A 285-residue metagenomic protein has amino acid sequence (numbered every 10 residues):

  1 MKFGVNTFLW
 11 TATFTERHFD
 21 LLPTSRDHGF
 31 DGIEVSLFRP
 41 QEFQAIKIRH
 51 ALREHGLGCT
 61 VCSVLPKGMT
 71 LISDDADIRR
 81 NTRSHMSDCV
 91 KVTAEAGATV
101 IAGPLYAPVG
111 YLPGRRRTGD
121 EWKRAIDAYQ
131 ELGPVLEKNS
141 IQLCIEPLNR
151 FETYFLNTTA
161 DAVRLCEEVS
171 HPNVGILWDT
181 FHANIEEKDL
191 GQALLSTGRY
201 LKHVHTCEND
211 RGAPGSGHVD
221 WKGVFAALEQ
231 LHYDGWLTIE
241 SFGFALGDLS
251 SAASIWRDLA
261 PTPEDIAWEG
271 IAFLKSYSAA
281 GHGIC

Functional and structural regions predicted by a protein language model:
M1-T7, T11, T15-R26, G97-T99 (+3 more regions): Histidine-acidic metal/acid-base catalytic patches
L9-T11, L37-R39, L65-G68, L105-V109 (+4 more regions): Active-site-proximal loop/turn and secondary-structure-junction residues that shape catalytic pockets, frequently
L22-E42, S63: N-terminal substrate-binding region of glycoside hydrolase catalytic domains
D31-G32, G58, T99, Q142 (+1 more regions): Residue-level detector of anion-binding/catalytic polar loops
E34, V61-S63, A102, C144 (+2 more regions): Conserved beta-strand positions in the central sheet of alpha/beta enzyme cores
Q41-A51: Active-site-adjacent beta->alpha loops and helix N-cap segments on the catalytic face of soluble alpha/beta enzymes
E54, D77-G175, R257, P261-D265 (+1 more regions): Active-site acidic/histidine proton-transfer and metal-coordination neighborhood in alpha/beta enzyme cores
G68-S73, V109-R115, F151-E152, I185-E186 (+2 more regions): A short acidic, helix-capping loop that chelates divalent metal ions and anchors anionic groups
